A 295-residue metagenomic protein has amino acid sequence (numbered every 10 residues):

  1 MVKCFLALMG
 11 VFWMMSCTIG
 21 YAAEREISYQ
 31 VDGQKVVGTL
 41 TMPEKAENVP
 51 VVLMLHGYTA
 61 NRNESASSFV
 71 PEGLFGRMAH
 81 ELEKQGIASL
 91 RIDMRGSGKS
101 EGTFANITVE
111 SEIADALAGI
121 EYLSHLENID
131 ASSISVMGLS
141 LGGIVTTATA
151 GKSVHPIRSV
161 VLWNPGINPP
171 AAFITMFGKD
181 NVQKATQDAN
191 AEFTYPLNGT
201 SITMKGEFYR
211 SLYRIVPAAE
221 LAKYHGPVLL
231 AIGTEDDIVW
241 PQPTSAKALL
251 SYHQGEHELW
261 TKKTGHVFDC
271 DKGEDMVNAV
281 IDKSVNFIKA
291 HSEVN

Functional and structural regions predicted by a protein language model:
Y21-E47: N-terminal cap/lid segment of alpha/beta-hydrolase-fold proteins
K45-E81, S89: Short, surface-exposed "cap/lid" segments of acyl-processing enzymes
L74, N106-E127: Alpha/beta-hydrolase active-site loop
N128-L139: Alpha/beta-hydrolase fold nucleophile elbow
K152-I202: Hydrolase active-site cap/lid region
Y224, L230-G233: Short beta-strand/loop motif that positions the catalytic acidic residue of the alpha/beta-hydrolase fold
D237-S245: Conserved alpha/beta-hydrolase "acid-adjacent" motif
G265-V277: Catalytic histidine-centered segment of alpha/beta-hydrolase-like enzymes
